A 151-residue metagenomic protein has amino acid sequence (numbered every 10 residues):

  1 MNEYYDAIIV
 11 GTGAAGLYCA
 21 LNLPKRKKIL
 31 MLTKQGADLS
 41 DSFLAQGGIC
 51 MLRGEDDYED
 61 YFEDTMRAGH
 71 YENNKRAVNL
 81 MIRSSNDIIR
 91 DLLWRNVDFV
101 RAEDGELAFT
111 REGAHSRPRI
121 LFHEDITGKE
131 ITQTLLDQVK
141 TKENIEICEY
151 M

Functional and structural regions predicted by a protein language model:
N2-Y5: Core beta-strand elements of the Rossmann-like FAD/NAD(P) dinucleotide-binding domain in flavoenzyme oxidoreductases
A7-M31: N-terminal Rossmann-like FAD-binding beta1-loop-alpha1 element of flavoenzymes
T33-M151: Conserved N-terminal/central alpha/beta ligand/cofactor-binding core
